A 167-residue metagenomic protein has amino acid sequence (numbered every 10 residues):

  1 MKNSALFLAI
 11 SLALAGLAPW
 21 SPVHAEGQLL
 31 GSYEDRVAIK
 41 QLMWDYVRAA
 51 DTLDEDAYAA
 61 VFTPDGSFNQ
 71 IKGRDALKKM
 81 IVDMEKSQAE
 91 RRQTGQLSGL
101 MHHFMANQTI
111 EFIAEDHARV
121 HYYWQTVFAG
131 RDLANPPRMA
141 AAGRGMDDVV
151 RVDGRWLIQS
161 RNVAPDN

Functional and structural regions predicted by a protein language model:
M1-I10: Bacterial N-terminal signal peptides that target proteins for export
A9-P19: Bacterial N-terminal signal peptides
W20-T52, D56-V61, D75: Short, low-complexity N-terminal intrinsically disordered segments enriched in polar/charged residues
H24-K40, L133, V152-N167: Terminal "cap-and-tail" regions of soluble proteins that handle hydrophobic small molecules
V37, G99-M101, R138-A140: Transmembrane beta-barrel outer-membrane domains
E55-Q125: A solvent-exposed, acidic/Ser-Thr-rich amphipathic alpha-helical stretch
H117-H121, P137-N167: Short beta-strand edge/turn micro-motifs at domain boundaries
V127-M139: Short, cysteine-centered beta-strand-loop-beta hairpins and adjacent loop/turn segments enriched in charged/polar
